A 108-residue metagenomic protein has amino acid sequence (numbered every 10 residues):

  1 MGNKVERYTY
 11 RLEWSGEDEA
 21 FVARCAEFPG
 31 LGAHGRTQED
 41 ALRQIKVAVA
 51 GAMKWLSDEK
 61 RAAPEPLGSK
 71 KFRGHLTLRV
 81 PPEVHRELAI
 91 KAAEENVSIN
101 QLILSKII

Functional and structural regions predicted by a protein language model:
M1-T9, K46-I108: Short, charged, surface-exposed hinge/linker loops at domain edges that act as mobile lids or interdomain connectors
L12-P29: Short aromatic-glycine-(Arg/Gly/Cys) micro-motifs in beta-strand/loop hairpins
P29-D40: A short, exposed loop/beta-hairpin motif centered on an aromatic-Gly-Thr core
R43: Aromatic- and charge-enriched surface segment that lines or borders ligand/interaction sites
